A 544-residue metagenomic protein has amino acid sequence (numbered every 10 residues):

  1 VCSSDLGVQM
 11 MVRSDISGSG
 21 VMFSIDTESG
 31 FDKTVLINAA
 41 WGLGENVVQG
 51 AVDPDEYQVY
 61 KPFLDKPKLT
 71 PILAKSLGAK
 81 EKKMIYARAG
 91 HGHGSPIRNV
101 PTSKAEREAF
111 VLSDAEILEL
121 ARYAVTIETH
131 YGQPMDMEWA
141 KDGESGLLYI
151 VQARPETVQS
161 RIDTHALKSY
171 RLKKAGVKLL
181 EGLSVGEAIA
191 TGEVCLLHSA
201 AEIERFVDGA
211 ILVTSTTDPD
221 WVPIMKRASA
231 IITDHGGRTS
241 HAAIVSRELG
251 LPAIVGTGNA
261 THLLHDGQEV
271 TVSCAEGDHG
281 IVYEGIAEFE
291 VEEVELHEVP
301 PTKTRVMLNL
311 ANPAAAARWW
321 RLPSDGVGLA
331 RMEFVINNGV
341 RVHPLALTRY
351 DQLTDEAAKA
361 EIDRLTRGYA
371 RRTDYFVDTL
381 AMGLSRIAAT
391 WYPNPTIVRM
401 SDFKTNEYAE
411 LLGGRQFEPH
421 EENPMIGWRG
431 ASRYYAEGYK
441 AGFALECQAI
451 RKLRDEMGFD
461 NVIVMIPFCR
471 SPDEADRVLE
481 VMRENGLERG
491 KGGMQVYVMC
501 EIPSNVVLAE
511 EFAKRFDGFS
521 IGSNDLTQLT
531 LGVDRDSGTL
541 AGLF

Functional and structural regions predicted by a protein language model:
C2-S3: Short, small-residue-biased leader/transition segments that mark boundaries at the very start of proteins
Q9, N38, S273, N309 (+1 more regions): Short beta-strand segments
M11-Y57, M135-S160, S240-V245, A315-I336 (+1 more regions): Conserved phosphate/anionic-ligand binding catalytic regions in large, soluble enzymes, centered on
D15, A124, V294-F544: Conserved alpha/beta-domain cores
N38-D136, K141-D142, A175, L180-T191 (+6 more regions): Conserved catalytic alpha/beta cores of large enzymes that bind or transform nucleotide phosphates and polynucleotides
K61-F63, S76-P96, T129-L172, T261-F289 (+5 more regions): Terminal amphipathic helices with adjacent charged low-complexity linkers/tails
E144-S145, V151, P155-R161, H165 (+4 more regions): Acidic, glycine-rich flexible loop/linker segments
